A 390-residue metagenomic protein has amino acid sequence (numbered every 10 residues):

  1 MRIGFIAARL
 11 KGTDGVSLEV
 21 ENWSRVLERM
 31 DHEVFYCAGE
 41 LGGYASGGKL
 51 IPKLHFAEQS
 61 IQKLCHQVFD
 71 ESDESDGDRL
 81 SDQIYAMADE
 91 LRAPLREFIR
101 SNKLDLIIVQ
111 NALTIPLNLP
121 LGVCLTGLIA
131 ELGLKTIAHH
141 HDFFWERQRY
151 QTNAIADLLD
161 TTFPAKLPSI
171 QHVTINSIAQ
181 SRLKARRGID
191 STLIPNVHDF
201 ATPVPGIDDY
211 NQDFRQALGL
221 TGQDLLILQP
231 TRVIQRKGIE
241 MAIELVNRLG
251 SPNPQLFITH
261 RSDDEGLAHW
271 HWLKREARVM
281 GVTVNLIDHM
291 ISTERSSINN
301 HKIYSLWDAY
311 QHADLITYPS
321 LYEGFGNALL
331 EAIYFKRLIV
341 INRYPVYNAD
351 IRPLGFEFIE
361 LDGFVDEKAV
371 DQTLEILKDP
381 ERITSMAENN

Functional and structural regions predicted by a protein language model:
M1-P52, L134: N-terminal subdomain of nucleotide-sugar transferases
V26-R29, F35-L106, V279, I291-S292: A conserved catalytic-core segment of Leloir-type glycosyltransferases
N153-D209, W272: A short, active-site helix/loop in glycosyltransferases that binds the activated sugar's phosphate group
R215-Q216, L220-K237, I243-V246, L256-I258: Conserved donor-binding/catalytic core segment of Leloir-type glycosyltransferases
T221, L267-D308, G355-E357: Nucleotide-activated donor-binding/catalytic signature segment of Leloir-type glycosyltransferases, i.e., the conserved
I291, V346-L374, E381-T384: Change "using UDP/GDP/dTDP sugars" to "using nucleotide sugars
Y318, L338-N342, F358-I359: Short hydrophobic beta-strand element within catalytic cores of glycosyltransferases and related nucleotide-activated
L321: Aromatic "clamp/platform" in nucleotide-sugar-dependent glycosyltransferases that forms part of the donor/acceptor
